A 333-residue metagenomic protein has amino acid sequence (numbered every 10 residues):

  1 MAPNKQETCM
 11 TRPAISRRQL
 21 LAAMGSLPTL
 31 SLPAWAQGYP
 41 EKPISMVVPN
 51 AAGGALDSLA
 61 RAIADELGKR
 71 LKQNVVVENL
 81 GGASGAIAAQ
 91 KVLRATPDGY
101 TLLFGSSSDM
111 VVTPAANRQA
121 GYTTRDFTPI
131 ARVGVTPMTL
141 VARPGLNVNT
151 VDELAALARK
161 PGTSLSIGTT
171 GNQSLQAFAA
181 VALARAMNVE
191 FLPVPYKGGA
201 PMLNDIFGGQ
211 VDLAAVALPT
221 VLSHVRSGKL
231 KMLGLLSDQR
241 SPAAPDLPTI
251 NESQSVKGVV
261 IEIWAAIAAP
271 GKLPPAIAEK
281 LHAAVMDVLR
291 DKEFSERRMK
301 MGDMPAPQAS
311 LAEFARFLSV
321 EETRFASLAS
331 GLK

Functional and structural regions predicted by a protein language model:
M1-C9: Short, Lys/Arg-enriched N-terminal segments with co-localized hydrophobic residues within the first ~10-30 amino acids
C9-L27: N-terminal secretory signal peptides and thylakoid transit peptides that target proteins across membranes
A34-S45, T96-T101, A155-L165, R226-S227 (+3 more regions): Immediate post-signal peptide segment of exported/extracytoplasmic ligand-binding proteins
W35-D126, N188-A215, H224, Q308 (+1 more regions): N-terminal (or domain-start) structured segment
E41-P43, R185, V189, A276-K333: An extracytoplasmic/periplasmic, membrane-proximal ligand-sensing/linker region
R94-Y100, A115-P201, I250, S255 (+1 more regions): Hinge/capping helix and adjacent helix->loop/strand transition within the periplasmic-binding protein
F104-D109, T169, G199, V216-V221 (+3 more regions): Beta->alpha turn/N-cap motifs
S108-R118, A182-A186, L213-L247: A ligand-binding cleft/hinge motif common to bilobed small-molecule-binding domains
